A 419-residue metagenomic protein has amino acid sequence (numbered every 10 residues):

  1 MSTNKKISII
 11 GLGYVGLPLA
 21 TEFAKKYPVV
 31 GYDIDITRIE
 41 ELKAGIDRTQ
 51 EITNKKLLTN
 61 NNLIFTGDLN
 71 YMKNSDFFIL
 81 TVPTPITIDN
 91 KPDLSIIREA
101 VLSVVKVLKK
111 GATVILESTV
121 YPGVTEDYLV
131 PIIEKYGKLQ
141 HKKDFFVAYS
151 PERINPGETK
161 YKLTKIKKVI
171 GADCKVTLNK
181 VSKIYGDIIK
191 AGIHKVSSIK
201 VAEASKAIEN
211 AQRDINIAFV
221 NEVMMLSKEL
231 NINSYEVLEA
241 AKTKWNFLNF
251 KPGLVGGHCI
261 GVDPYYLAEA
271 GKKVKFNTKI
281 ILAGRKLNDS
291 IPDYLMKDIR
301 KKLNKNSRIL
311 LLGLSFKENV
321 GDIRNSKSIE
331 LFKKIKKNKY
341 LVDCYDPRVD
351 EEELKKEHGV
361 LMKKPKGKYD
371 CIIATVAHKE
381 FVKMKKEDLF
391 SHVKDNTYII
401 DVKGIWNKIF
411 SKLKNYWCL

Functional and structural regions predicted by a protein language model:
M1-L419: Structural/interface elements that position substrates and couple domains in central-metabolism enzymes
